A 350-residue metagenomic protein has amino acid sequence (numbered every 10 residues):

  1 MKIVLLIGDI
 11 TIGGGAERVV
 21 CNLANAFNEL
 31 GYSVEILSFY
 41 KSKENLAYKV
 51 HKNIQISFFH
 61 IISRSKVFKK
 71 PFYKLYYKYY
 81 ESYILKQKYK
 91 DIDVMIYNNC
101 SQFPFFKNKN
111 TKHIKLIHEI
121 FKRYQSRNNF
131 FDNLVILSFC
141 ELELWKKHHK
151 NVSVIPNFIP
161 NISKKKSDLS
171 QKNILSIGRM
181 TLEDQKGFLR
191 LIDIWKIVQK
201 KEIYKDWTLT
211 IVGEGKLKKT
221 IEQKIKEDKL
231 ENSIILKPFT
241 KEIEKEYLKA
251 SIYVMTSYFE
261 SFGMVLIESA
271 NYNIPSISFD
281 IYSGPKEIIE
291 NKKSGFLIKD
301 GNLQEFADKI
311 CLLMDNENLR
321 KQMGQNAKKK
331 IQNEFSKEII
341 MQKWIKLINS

Functional and structural regions predicted by a protein language model:
L5, K166-K196: Conserved donor-binding/catalytic core segment of Leloir-type glycosyltransferases
L5-G13, V20-N22, A26-F72, K216-L217: N-terminal strand-loop element at the rim of the active site of nucleotide-sugar-dependent glycosyltransferases
G14-N22, L182-K200, K216-E222: A conserved mid-protein helix/loop that constitutes part of the nucleotide-sugar donor-binding site
D132-K164: Donor nucleotide-sugar binding/catalytic pocket of nucleotide-sugar-dependent glycosyltransferases
F239, Y258: Aromatic "clamp/platform" in nucleotide-sugar-dependent glycosyltransferases that forms part of the donor/acceptor
P275-F279: Short hydrophobic beta-strand element within catalytic cores of glycosyltransferases and related nucleotide-activated
E290-K292, F296-L303, L312-N318: Conserved acidic donor-binding segment of nucleotide-sugar-dependent glycosyltransferases
E305, L312, L319-E334, I340-K346: A short, well-ordered alpha-helix in the C-terminal region of glycosyltransferases
